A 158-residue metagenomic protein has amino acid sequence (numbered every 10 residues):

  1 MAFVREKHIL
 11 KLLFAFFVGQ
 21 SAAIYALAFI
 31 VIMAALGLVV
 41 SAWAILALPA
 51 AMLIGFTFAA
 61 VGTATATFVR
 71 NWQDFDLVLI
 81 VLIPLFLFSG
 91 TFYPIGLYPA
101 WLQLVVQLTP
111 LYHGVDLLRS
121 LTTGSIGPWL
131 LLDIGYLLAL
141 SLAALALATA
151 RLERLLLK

Functional and structural regions predicted by a protein language model:
F3-H8: Aromatic- and glycine-rich beta-strand/loop motifs that create alpha-glucan
L10-L79, S125-T149: Alpha-helical transmembrane segments and their short interhelical loops
G37, S89-A143: Membrane-interfacial helix-loop-helix junctions in multi-pass membrane proteins
T63, R70, I83, Y93 (+1 more regions): Residue-level signal for pocket-adjacent positions within structured domains
V78-L82, V106-L108: Central hydrophobic cores of alpha-helical transmembrane segments in multi-pass integral membrane proteins
I80-G90: Small-residue-rich segments of transmembrane alpha-helices in multi-pass membrane proteins, especially helix faces
A150-K158: Short cytosolic juxtamembrane segments of multi-pass membrane proteins
